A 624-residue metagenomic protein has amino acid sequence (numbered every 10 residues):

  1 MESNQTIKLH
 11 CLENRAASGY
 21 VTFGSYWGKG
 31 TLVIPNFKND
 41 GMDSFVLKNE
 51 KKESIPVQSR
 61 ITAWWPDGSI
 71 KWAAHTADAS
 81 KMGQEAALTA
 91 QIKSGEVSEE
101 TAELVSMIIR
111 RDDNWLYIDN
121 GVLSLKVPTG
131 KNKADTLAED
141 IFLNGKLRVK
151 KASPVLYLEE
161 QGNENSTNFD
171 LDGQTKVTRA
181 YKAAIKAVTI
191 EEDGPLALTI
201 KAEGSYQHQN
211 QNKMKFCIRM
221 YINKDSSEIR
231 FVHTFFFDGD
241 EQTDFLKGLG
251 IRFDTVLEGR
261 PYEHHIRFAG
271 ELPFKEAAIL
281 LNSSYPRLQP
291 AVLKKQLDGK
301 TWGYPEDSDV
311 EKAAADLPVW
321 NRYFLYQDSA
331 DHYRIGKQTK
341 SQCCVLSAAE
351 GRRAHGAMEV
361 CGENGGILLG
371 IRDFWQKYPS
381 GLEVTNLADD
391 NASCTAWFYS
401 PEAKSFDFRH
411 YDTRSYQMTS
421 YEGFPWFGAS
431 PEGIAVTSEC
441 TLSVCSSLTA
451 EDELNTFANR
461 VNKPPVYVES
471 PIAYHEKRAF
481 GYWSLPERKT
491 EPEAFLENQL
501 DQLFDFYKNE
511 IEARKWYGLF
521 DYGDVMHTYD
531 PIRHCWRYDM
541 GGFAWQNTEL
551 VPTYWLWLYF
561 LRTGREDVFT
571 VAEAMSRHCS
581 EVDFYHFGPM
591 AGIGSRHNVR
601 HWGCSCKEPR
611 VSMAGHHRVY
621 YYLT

Functional and structural regions predicted by a protein language model:
E2-G19, V232-F236: Short beta-strand elements of extracellular/lumenal beta-sandwich folds
L12-D43, L246-D254: Surface-exposed beta-strand/loop patches in extracellular or lumenal glycoproteins
T31-S54, A138, R252-F268: Solvent-exposed beta-hairpin/edge-strand motifs
V46-A73, D407-T419: Solvent-exposed beta-strand/loop surfaces of large extracellular or lumenal domains
W72-G95: Intrinsically disordered, low-complexity Pro/Gly/Ser/Thr-rich segments with frequent PxxP/GP/PP motifs and embedded
H75, W115-Y474, Y522, M526-T528 (+3 more regions): Beta-strand/loop-rich accessory regions of lumenal/periplasmic or secreted enzymes, predominantly carbohydrate-active
T89-D113: Carboxylate-rich, divalent-cation-coordinating active-site regions
R148-K150, P154-V155, N165, V177-A184 (+4 more regions): Catalytic cores of eukaryotic secretory-pathway lumenal/extracellular enzymes that build and remodel glycoconjugates
